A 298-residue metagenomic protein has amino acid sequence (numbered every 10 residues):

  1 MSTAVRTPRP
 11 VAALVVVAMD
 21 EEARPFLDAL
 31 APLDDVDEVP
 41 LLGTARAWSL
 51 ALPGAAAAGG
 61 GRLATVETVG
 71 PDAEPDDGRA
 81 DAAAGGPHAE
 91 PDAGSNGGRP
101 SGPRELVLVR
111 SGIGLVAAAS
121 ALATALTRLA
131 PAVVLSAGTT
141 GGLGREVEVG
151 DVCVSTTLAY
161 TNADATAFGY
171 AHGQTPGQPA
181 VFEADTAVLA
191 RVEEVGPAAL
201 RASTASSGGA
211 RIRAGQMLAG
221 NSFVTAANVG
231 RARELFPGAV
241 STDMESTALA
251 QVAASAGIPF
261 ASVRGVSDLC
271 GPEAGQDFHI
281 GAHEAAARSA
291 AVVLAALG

Functional and structural regions predicted by a protein language model:
S2-E74, G86, G94-R191: Metabolite-binding pocket within alpha/beta catalytic cores that recognizes anionic/polar moieties
M19-E21, G141, L158, L218-S222 (+2 more regions): Glycine-rich beta-alpha junction loops
L106-I113, A214-L218, V263: Active-site-proximal beta-strand elements of phosphoester/diester hydrolases
D164, V224-A227, L269-E273: Short acidic/His/Gly/Ser-rich catalytic and metal-binding motifs that mark active-site loops of diverse hydrolases
G169-S241: Active-site rim beta-loop-alpha module in soluble metabolic enzymes
E245: Family-specific functional microsites
Q251-I280: Zn-dependent metallopeptidase/amidohydrolase metal-coordination segment
G271-G298: His/Asp/Glu-rich mid-to-C-terminal helical/loop segments that flank catalytic regions of hydrolases
